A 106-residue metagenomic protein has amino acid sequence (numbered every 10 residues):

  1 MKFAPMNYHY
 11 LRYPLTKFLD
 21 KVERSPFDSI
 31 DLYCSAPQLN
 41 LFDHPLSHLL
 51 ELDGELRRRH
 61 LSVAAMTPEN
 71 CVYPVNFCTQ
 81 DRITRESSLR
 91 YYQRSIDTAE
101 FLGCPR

Functional and structural regions predicted by a protein language model:
M1-R106: N-terminal pre-domain/capping segments
